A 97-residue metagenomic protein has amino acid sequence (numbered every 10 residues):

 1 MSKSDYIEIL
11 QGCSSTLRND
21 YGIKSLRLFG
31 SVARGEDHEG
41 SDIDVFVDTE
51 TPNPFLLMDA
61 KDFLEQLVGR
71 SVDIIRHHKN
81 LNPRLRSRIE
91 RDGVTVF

Functional and structural regions predicted by a protein language model:
M1-S25, A33-E39, T49-F97: Catalytic core of pol beta-like nucleotidyltransferases
L28: Conserved histidines in hydrophobic membrane contexts and catalytic metal-binding motifs
D44-V47: Short beta-strand->loop micro-motif that forms the acidic, two-metal-ion catalytic signature in nucleotide-processing
